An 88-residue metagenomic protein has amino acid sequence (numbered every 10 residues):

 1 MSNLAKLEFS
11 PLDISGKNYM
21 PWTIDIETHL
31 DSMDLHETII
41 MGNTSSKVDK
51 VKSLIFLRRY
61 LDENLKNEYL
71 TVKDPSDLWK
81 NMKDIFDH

Functional and structural regions predicted by a protein language model:
M1-H88: N-terminal Lys/Arg-enriched interaction segments
